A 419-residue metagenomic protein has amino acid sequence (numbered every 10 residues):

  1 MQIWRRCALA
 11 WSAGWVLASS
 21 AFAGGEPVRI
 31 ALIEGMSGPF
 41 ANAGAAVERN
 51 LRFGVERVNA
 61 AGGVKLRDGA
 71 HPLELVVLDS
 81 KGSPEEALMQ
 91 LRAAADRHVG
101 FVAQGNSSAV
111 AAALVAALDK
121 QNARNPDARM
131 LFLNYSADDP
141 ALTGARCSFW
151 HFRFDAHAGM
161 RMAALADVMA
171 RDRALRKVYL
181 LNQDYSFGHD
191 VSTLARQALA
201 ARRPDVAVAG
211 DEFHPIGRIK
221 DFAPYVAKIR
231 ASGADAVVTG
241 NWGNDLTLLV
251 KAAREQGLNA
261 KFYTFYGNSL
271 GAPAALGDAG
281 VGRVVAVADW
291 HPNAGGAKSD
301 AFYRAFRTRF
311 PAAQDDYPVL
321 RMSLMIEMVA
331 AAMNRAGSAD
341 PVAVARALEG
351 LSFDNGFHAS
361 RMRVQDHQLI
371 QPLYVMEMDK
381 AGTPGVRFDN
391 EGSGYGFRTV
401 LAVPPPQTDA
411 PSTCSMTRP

Functional and structural regions predicted by a protein language model:
A8-S20: Bacterial N-terminal signal peptides
P27, N42-R49, A61-G144, F154 (+1 more regions): Beta-alpha junction/loop-to-helix N-cap segments that form part of ligand/metal-binding clefts
A31-G54, D79-P84, S107, L181-D190 (+2 more regions): Extracytoplasmic "Venus flytrap"
S80, L133, A137, N259-V281 (+1 more regions): Venus flytrap/periplasmic-binding-protein-like
E86-M89, H98, P140-A141, S148-G257 (+1 more regions): Extracellular/periplasmic Venus flytrap/periplasmic-binding protein
A94-S108, N125-Y135, K177-N182, G233-G243 (+3 more regions): Periplasmic-binding protein-like
S148, V250-L324, M333-A339, G392-R418: Extracellular/periplasmic periplasmic-binding protein-like sensory domains
S352, G356-P419: Solvent-exposed, acidic/polar segments of extracytosolic/periplasmic ligand-binding ectodomains
